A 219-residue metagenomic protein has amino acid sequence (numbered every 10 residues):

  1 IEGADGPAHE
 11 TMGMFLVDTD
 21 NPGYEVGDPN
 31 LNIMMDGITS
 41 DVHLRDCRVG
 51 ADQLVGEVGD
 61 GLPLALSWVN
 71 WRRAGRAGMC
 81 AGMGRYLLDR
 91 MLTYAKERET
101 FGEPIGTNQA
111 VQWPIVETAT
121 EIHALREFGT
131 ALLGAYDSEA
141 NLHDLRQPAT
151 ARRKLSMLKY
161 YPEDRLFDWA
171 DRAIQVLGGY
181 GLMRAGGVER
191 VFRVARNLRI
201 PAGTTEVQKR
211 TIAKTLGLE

Functional and structural regions predicted by a protein language model:
I1-E25: A short core secondary-structure module
M14, Y24-A124, S156, L198 (+1 more regions): Glycine-rich beta->alpha junctions and the first turn(s) of the following alpha-helix
D36, T107, V111-P114, Q147-K154 (+4 more regions): Secondary-structure capping and boundary motifs in well-ordered enzyme cores
L64, Y161-D171, G186-R196: Short, hydrophobic/aliphatic alpha-helical segments
G82, D89, W113, H123-T130 (+5 more regions): Feature representing long, continuous alpha-helical segments
G84, I115, L125, P162 (+4 more regions): Hydrophobic, well-ordered secondary-structure elements that form the walls of internal hydrophobic environments
L92, K96-E103, A119-Y161, I174-G179: C-terminal helix-coil-helix/basic helical segment that borders enzyme active sites and/or dimer interfaces and provides
Q175-E219: Glycine-rich phosphate/cofactor-binding loops in nucleotide/flavin-utilizing enzymes
